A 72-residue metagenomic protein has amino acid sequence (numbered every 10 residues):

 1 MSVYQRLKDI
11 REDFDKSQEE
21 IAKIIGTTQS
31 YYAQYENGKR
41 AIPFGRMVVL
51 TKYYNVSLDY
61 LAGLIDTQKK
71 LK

Functional and structural regions predicted by a protein language model:
M1-Q5, K69-K72: A detector for short, charged/polar N-terminal pre-domain segments
V3, Y31-Q34, T67: Anionic, Ser/Thr-rich low-complexity intrinsically disordered regions
Q5-I24, V49: Short basic helix-loop element that most often maps to the first helix and adjoining turn of HTH DNA-binding modules
L7, I21-A22, Y32-Y35, L61: Conserved hydrophobic/aromatic packing and binding residues within compact polymer-binding modules
D13, K52, A62-K72: Short, charged recognition helix plus adjacent turn of helix-turn-helix-like nucleic-acid-binding domains
G26, G45-Y60: DNA major-groove recognition helix of helix-turn-helix/homeodomain DNA-binding modules
G26-I42: Recognition helix of helix-turn-helix/homeodomain-like DNA-binding domains that insert into the DNA major groove
